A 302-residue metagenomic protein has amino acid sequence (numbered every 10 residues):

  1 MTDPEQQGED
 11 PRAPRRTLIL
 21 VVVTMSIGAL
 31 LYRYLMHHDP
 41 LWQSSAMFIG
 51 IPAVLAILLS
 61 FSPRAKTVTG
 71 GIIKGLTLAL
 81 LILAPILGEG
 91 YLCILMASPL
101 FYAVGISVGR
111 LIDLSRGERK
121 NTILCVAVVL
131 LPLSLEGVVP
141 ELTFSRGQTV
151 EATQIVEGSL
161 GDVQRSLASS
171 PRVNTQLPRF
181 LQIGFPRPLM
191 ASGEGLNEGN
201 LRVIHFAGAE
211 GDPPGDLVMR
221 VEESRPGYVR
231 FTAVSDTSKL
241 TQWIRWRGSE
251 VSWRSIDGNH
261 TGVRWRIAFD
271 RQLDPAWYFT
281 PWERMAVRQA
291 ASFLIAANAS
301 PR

Functional and structural regions predicted by a protein language model:
D3-P4, G8-G50, A56-I57, I72-I82 (+2 more regions): Hydrophobic ligand-binding cavity/cleft-lining segments
Y32-S45, A65, I86-S98: Membrane-helix interface and helix-disruption motif detector
A46-V54, L95-A103: Membrane-embedded alpha-helical segments of multi-pass membrane proteins, especially the transmembrane helices
G50-V68, S107-R110: Canonical alpha-helical transmembrane segments
K66, G70, K74, L78-A79 (+3 more regions): Beta-strand/loop substructures that line and gate deep hydrophobic ligand-binding cavities in soluble
S98-K120, L124, G262, A268-R302: A conserved amphipathic terminal alpha-helix motif
A152-Q154, D216-E223, W246-S255: Hydrophobic/aromatic beta-strand elements that line small-molecule binding cavities or substrate pockets in beta-rich
S159-L167, V221, V263-W265, N298: Hydrophobic pocket/interface hotspot
